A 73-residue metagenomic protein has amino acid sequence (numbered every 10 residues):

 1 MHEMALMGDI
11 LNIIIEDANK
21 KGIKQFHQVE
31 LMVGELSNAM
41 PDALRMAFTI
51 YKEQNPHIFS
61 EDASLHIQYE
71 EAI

Functional and structural regions predicted by a protein language model:
E3, E35-I73: Cys/His-rich Zn2+-binding cysteine-cluster or related metal-binding knuckle/ribbon modules and their
L6-N19: Phosphate-interacting basic helix/loop segments used at nucleotide- and nucleic-acid interfaces
A18-I23, H57-S60: Short secondary-structure junctions
K24-L36: Short glycine-rich, basic-tinged beta-strand/loop micro-motifs
